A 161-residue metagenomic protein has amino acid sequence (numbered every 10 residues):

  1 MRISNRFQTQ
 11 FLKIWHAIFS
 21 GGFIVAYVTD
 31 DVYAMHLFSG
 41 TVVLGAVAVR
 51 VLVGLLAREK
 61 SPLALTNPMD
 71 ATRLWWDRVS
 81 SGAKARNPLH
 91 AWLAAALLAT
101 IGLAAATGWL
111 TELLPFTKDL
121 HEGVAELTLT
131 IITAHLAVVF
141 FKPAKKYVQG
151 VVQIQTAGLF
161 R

Functional and structural regions predicted by a protein language model:
M1-R161: Membrane-embedded alpha-helical bundles that constitute the cytochrome b-like, heme-associated redox core of multi-pass
